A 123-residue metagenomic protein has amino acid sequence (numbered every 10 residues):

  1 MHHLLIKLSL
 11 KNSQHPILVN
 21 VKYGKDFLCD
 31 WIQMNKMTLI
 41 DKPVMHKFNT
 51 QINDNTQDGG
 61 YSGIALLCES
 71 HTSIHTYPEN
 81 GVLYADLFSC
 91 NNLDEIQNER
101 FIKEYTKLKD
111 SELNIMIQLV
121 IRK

Functional and structural regions predicted by a protein language model:
M1-K123: Polybasic/polar functional segments that serve as interface/processing modules
